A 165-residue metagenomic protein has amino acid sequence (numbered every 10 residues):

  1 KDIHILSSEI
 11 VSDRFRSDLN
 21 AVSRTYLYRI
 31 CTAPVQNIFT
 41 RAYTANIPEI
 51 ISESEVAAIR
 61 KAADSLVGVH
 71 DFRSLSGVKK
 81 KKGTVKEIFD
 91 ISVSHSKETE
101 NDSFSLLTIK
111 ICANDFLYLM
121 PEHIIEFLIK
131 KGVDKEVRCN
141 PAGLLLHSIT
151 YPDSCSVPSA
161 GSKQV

Functional and structural regions predicted by a protein language model:
K1-V165: Structured-RNA-binding interfaces characteristic of tRNA pseudouridine synthases
